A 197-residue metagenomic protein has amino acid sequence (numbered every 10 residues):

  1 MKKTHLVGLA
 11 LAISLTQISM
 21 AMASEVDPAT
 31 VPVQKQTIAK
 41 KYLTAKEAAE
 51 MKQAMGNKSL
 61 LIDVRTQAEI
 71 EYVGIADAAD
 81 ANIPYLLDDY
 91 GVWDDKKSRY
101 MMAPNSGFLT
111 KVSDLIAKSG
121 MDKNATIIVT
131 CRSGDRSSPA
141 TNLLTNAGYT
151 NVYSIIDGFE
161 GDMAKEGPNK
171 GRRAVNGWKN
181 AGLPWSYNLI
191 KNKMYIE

Functional and structural regions predicted by a protein language model:
M1-G8: Bacterial N-terminal signal peptides that target proteins for export
K2, A21-M55, E71-T126, S137-E197: Rhodanese-like catalytic fold shared by cysteine-dependent sulfurtransferases and DSP/PTP-type phosphatases
G8-Q17: Bacterial N-terminal signal peptides
S59-R65, I83: Short hydrophobic beta-strand that contains or immediately precedes a catalytic carboxylate
A68: Glycine-rich nucleotide phosphate-binding loop and flanking beta-alpha elements of Rossmann-like dinucleotide-binding
T130: Short, surface-exposed ligand- or partner-binding patches at beta-edge/loop junctions that are enriched in aromatics
G134: Conserved G/P- and acidic residue-centered "switch" motifs that form tight phosphate/ATP-binding loops in soluble
